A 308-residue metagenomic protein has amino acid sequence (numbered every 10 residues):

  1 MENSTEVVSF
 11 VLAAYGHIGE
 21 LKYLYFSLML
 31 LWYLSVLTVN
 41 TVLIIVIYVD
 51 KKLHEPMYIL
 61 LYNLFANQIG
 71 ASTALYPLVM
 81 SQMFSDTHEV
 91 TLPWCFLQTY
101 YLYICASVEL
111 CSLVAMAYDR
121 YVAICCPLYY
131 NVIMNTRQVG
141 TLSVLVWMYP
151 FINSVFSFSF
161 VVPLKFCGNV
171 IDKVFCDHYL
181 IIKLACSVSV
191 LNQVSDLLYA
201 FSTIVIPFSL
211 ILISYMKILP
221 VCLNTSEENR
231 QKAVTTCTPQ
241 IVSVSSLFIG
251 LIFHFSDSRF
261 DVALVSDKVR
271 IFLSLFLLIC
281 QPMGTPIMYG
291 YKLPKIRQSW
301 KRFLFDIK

Functional and structural regions predicted by a protein language model:
M1-K308: Transmembrane helical core of 7TM receptor-like proteins
